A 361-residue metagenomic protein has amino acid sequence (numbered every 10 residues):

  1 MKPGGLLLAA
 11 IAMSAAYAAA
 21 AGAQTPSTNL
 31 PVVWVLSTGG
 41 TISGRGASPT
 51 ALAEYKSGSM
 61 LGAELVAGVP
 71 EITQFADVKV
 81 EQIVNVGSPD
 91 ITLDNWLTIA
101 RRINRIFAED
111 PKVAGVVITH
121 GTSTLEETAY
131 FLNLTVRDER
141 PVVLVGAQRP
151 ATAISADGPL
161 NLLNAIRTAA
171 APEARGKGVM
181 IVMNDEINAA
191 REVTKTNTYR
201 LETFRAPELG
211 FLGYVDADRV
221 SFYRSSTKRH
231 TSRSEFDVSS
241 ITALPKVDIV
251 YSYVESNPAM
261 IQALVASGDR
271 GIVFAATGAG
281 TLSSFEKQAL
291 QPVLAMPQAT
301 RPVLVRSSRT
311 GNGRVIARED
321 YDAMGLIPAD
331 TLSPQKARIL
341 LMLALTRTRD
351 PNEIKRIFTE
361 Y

Functional and structural regions predicted by a protein language model:
M1-L8: Bacterial N-terminal signal peptides that target proteins for export
A18-A23: Boundary at the C-terminal end of the N-terminal hydrophobic targeting segment
Q24-I106, Q288, N312: ATP/NTP phosphate-donor binding region
L30, L36-S37, L61-I72, A189-G271 (+2 more regions): Accessory alpha-helical/coil subdomains and C-terminal extensions that flank or cap enzyme catalytic cores
I118-R140, S284-P292: Short Gly/Thr/Asp-enriched flexible loops that form oxyanion-binding sites at enzyme active sites
A129-L160, I166-A170, M296-S308: Short, acidic/small-residue loops that bind anionic groups at enzyme active sites
L144-A217: Internal gly/pro-rich beta-alpha loop/helix module that stabilizes soluble enzyme cofactors or their anionic handles
A279-Y361: C-terminal non-catalytic interaction/assembly regions of soluble proteins
